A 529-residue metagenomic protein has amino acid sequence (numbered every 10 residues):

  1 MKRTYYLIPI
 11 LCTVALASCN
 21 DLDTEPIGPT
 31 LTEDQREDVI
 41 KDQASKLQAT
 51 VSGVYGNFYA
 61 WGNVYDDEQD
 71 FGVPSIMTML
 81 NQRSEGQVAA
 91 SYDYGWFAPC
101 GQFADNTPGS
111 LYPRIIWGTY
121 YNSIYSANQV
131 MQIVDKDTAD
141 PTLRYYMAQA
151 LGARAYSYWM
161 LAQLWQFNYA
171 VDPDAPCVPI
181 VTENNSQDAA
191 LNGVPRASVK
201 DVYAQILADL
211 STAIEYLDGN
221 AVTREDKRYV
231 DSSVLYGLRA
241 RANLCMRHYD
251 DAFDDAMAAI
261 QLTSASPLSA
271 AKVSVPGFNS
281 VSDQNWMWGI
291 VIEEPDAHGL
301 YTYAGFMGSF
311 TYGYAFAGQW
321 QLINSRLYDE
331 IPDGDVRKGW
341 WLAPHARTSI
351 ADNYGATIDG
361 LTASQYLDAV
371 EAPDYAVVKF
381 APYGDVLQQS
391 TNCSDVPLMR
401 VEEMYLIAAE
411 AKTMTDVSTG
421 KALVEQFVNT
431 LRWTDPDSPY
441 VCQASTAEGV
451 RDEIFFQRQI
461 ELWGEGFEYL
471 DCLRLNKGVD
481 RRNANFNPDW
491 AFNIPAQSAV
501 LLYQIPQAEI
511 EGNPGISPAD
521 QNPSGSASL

Functional and structural regions predicted by a protein language model:
R3, P9, T13-D42, I206 (+4 more regions): Bacterial Sec-dependent N-terminal signal peptides
C19-I76, G318, L327-D333, W340 (+2 more regions): Membrane-proximal, proline-rich intrinsically disordered regions
G28-D34, E68-T78, W165-D174, V178 (+2 more regions): Short, surface-exposed recognition loops and adjoining beta-strand edges that mediate ligand/DNA contacts, enriched
A90-W165, A197, L210-V222, T391-V396 (+1 more regions): Conserved, well-structured interaction surfaces
Y203, Y249, V417-S418: TPR-repeat structural position
R247, F253-P397, V401, W433-Y440 (+7 more regions): Hydrophobic-face positions in mid-chain alpha helices that act as interaction patches
